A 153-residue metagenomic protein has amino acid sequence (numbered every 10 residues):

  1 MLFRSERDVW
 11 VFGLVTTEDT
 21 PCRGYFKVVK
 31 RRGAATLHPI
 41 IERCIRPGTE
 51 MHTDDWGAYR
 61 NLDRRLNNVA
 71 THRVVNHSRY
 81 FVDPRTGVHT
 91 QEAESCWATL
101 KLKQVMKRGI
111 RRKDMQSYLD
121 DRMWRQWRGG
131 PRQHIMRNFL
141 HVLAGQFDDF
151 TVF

Functional and structural regions predicted by a protein language model:
M1-F153: Residue-level recognition of single "structural anchor" positions that define or cap local secondary structure
